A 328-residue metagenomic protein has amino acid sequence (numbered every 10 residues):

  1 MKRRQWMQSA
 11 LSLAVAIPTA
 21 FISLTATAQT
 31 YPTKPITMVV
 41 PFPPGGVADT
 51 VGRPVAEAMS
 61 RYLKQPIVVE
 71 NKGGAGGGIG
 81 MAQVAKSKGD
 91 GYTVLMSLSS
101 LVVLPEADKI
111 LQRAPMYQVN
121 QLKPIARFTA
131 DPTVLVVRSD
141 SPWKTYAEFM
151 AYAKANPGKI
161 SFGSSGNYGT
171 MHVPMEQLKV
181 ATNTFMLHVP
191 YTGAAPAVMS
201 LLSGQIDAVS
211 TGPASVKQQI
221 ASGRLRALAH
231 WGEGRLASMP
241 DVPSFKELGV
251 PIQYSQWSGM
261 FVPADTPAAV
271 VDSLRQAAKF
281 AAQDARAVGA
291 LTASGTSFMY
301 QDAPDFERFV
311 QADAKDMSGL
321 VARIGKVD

Functional and structural regions predicted by a protein language model:
R3-A10: N-terminal export leaders
A10-I22: Bacterial N-terminal signal peptides
S23-T27: N-terminal signal peptide c-region/cleavage motif recognized by signal peptidases
A28-V119, K159, N167, T182-A208 (+3 more regions): N-terminal (or domain-start) structured segment
T33-P35, V180-T184, A269-D328: An extracytoplasmic/periplasmic, membrane-proximal ligand-sensing/linker region
K86-Y92, E106-P196, F245, S255-A290: Hinge/capping helix and adjacent helix->loop/strand transition within the periplasmic-binding protein
M96-L101, S164, G193-A194, T211-V216 (+3 more regions): Beta->alpha turn/N-cap motifs
S100-L111, H172, Q177-A181, A208-P240: A ligand-binding cleft/hinge motif common to bilobed small-molecule-binding domains
